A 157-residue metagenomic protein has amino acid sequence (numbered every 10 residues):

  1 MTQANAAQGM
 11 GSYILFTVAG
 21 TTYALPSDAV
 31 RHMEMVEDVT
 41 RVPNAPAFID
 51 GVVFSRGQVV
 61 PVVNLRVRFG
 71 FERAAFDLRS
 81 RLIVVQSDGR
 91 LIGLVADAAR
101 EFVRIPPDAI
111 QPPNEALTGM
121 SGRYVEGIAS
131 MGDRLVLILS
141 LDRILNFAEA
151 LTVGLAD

Functional and structural regions predicted by a protein language model:
M1-D157: An acidic, low-aromatic, low-complexity terminal/linker signal
